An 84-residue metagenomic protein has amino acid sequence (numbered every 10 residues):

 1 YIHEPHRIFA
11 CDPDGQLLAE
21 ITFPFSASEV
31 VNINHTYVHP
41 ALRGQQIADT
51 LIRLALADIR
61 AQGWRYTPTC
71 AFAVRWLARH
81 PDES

Functional and structural regions predicted by a protein language model:
Y1-I2: Conserved N-terminal entry element of GNAT/NAT acetyltransferase domains
H6-I8, P13, E20-V30: A conserved beta-strand-loop-helix scaffold within acyl/acetyltransferase catalytic domains
T36-R43: A short, internal acetyl-CoA/4′-phosphopantetheine-binding micro-motif in the GNAT/acyltransferase core
G44-L56: Conserved acetyl-CoA-binding loop-helix of GNAT-fold acetyltransferases
D58-S84: C-terminal structural segments of small proteins and small subunits
